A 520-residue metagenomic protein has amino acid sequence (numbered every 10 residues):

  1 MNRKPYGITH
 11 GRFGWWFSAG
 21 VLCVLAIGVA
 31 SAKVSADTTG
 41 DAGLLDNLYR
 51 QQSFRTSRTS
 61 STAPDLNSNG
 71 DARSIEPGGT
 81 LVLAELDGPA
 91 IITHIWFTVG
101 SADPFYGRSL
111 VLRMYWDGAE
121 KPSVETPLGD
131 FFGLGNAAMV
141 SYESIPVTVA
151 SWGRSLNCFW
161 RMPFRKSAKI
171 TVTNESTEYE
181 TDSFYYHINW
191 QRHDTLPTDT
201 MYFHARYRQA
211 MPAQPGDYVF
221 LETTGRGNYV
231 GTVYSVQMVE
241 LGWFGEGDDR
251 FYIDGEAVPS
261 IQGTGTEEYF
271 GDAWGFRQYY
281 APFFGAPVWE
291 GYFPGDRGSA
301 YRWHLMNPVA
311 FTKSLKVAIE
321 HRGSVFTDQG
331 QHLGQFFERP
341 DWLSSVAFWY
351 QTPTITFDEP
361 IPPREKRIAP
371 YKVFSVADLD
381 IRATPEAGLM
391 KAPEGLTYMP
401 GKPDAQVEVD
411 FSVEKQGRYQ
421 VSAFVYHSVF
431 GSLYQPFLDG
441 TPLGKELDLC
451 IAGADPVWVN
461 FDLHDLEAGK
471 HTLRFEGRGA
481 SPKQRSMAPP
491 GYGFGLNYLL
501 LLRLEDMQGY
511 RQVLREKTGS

Functional and structural regions predicted by a protein language model:
M1-F13: N-terminal secretory signal peptides that target proteins for export/translocation
R3-P5, V34, T518: N-terminal cationic leader/targeting segments used for protein routing and processing
S18-G28: Bacterial N-terminal signal peptides
V34-P370: Beta-strand-centric surfaces of beta-sandwich/beta-rich domains
P360-S520: Extracytoplasmic
